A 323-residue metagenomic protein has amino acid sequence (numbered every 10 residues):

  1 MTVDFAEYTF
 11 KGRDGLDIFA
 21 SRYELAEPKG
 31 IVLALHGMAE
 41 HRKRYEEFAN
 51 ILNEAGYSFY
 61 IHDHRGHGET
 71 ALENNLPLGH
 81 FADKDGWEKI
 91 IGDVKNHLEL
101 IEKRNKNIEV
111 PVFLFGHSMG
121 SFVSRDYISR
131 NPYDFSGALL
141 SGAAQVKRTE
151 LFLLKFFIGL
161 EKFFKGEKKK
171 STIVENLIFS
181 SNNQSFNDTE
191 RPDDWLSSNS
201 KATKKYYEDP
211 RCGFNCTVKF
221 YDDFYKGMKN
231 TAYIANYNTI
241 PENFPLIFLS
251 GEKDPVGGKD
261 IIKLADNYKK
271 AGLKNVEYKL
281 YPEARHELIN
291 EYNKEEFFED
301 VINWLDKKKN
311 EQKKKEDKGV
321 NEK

Functional and structural regions predicted by a protein language model:
M1-E24: N-terminal cap/lid segment of alpha/beta-hydrolase-fold proteins
G37-E40, S118-M119, E252: Active-site glycine-rich loops that stabilize anionic/oxyanionic intermediates across multiple enzyme folds
A49-N75: Conserved alpha/beta-hydrolase
F81-E102: Alpha/beta-hydrolase active-site loop
S124-R211: Alpha/beta-hydrolase-fold enzymes
F248-S250: Short beta-strand/loop motif that positions the catalytic acidic residue of the alpha/beta-hydrolase fold
P255-K263: Conserved alpha/beta-hydrolase "acid-adjacent" motif
E277-K323: Catalytic active-site module of serine/aspartate enzymes centered on a nucleophile-bearing elbow/loop
